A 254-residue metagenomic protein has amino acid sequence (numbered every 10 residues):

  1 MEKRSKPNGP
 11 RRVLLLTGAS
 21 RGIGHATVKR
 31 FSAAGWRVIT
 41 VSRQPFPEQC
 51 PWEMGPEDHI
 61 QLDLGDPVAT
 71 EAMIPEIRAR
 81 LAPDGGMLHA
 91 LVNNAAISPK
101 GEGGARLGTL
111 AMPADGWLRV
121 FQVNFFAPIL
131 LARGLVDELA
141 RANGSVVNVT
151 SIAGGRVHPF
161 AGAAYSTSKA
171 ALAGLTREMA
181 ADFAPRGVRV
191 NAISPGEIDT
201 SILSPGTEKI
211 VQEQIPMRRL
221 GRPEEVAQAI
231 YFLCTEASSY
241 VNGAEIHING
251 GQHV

Functional and structural regions predicted by a protein language model:
S20-R21: Conserved glycine-rich cofactor-binding loop
N94-R106, G251: Conserved NAD(P)H cofactor-binding loop of Rossmann-fold oxidoreductase domains
S98, G108, P113-A114, S145-A171 (+1 more regions): Catalytic loop of short-chain dehydrogenase/reductase
E102-L118, V211: Substrate-binding pocket helix/loop in short-chain dehydrogenase/reductase
D137, A181-D182, S239: Alpha-helical segment proximal to the catalytic Tyr-Lys
N143, A184, R189, V241-G243: Short, small/polar-rich loop/turn modules that mediate ligand/substrate recognition or access, typified
R222-H253: C-terminal substrate-recognition "lid" of short-chain dehydrogenase/reductases
